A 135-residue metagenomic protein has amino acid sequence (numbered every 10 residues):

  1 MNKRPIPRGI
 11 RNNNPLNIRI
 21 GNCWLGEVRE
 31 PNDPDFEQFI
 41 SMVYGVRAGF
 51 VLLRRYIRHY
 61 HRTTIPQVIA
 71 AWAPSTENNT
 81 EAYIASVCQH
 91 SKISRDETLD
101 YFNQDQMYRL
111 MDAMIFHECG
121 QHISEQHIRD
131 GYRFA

Functional and structural regions predicted by a protein language model:
M1-A135: Cell-wall polysaccharide-cleaving catalytic domain and substrate-binding groove, primarily in peptidoglycan/chitin
